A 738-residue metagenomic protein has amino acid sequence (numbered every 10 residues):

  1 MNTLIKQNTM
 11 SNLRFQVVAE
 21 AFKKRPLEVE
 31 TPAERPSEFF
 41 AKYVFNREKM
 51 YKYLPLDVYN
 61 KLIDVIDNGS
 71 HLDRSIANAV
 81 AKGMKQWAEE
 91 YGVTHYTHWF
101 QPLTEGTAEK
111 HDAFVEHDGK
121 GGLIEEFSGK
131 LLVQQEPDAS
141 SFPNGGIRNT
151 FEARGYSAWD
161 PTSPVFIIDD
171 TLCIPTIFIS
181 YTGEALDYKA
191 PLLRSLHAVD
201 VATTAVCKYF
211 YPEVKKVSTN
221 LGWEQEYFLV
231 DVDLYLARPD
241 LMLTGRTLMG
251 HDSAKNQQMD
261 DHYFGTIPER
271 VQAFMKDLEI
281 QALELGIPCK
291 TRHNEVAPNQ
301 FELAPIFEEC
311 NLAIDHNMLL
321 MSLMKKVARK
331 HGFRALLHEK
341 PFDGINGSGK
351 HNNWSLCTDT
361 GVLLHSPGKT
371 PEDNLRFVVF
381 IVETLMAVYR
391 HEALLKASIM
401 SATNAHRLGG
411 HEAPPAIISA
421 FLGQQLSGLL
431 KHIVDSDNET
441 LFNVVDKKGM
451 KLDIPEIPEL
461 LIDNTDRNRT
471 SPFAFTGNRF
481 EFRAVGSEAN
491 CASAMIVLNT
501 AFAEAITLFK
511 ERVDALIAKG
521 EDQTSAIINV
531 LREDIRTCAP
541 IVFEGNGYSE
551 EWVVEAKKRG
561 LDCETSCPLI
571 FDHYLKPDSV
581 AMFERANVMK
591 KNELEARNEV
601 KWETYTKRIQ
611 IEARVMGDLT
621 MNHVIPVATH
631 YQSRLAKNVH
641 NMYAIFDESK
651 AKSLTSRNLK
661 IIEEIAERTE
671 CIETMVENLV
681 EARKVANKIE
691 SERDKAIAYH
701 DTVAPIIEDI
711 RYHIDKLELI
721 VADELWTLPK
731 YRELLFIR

Functional and structural regions predicted by a protein language model:
N2-A33, T150-F166, T171: N-terminal hydrophobic targeting/anchoring segments and the immediately downstream early-domain regions of hydrolases
Q16-K23, V29-Y51, H197, V201-C207: Flexible inter-domain linker/hinge segments
F39-F151: Active-site core of metal-dependent hydrolases
I76, F100, S128, P305-F307 (+5 more regions): Active-site proximal loops enriched in glycine and acidic residues that flank catalytic Cys/His/Asp and coordinate
I76-V80, F100-P102, K130-L131, F178 (+4 more regions): Active-site-proximal loop/turn and secondary-structure-junction residues that shape catalytic pockets, frequently
E105-G122, A139-S140, R238, G245-T247 (+4 more regions): Short linear, low-complexity motifs centered on an aromatic residue
E152-L337, N346-G349, L356-E599: Glycine-rich, acidic/polar active-site loops that bind/position phosphate-bearing ligands
L531-R738: C-terminal amphipathic alpha-helical interaction region
